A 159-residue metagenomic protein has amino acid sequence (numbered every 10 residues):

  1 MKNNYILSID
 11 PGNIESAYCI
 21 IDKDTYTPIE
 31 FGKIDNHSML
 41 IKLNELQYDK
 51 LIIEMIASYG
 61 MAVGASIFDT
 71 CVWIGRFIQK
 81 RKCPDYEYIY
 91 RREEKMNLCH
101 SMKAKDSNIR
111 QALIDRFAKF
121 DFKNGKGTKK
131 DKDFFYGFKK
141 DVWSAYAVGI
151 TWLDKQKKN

Functional and structural regions predicted by a protein language model:
M1-N159: Phosphate- and other anionic-substrate recognition elements at nucleic-acid/protein interfaces
